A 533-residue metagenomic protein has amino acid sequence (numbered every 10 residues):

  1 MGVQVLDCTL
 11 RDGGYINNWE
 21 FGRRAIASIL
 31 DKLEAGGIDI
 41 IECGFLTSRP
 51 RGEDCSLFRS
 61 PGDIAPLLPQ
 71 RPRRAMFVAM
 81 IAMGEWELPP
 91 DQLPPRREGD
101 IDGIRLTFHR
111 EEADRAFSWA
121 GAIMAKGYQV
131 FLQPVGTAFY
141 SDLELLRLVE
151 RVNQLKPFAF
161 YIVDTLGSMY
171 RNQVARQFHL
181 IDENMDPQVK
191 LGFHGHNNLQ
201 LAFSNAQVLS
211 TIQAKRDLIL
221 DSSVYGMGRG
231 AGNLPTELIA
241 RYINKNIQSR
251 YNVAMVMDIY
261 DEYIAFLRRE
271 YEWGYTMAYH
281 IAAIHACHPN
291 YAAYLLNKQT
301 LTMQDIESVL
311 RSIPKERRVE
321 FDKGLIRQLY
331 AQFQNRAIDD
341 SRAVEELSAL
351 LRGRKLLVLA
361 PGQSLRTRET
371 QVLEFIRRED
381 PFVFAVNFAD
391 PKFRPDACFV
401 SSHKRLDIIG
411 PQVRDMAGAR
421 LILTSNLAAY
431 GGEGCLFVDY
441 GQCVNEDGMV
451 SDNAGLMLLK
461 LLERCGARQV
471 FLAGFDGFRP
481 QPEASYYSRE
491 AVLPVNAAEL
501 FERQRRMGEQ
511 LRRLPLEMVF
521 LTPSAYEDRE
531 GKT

Functional and structural regions predicted by a protein language model:
M1-S341: Catalytic cores and adjacent flexible loops of soluble metabolic enzymes that perform enolate/carbanion chemistry on
I338-T533: Metal-ion/cofactor- or nucleotide/acyl-coenzyme-handling active-site neighborhoods
